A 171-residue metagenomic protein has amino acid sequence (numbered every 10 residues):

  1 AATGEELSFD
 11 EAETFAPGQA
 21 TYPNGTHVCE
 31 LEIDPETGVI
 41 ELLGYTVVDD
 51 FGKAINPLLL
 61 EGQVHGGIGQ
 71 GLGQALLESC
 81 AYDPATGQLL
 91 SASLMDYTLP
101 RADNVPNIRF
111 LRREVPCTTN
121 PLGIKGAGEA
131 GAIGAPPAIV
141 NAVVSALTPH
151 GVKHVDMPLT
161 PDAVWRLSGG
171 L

Functional and structural regions predicted by a protein language model:
A1-L171: C-terminal catalytic domains of large/alpha subunits in multi-subunit enzymes
